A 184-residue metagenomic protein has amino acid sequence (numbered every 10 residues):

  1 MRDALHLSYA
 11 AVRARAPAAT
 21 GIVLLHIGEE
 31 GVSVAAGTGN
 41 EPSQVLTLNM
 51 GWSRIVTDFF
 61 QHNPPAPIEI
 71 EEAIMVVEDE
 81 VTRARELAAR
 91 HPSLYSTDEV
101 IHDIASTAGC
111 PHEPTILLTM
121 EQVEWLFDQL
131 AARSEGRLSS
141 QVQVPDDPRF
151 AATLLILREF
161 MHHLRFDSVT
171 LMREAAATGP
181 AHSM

Functional and structural regions predicted by a protein language model:
M1-I22, A36-T38, Q44-M184: Helical "lid/coupling" subdomains associated with nucleotide-phosphate turnover
L24-G28: Conserved catalytic-loop position in the HRD/HxD motif
E30-S33: Catalytic nucleophile-elbow at a beta strand-turn-alpha helix junction centered on a G-D-S/GDSL motif, marking
